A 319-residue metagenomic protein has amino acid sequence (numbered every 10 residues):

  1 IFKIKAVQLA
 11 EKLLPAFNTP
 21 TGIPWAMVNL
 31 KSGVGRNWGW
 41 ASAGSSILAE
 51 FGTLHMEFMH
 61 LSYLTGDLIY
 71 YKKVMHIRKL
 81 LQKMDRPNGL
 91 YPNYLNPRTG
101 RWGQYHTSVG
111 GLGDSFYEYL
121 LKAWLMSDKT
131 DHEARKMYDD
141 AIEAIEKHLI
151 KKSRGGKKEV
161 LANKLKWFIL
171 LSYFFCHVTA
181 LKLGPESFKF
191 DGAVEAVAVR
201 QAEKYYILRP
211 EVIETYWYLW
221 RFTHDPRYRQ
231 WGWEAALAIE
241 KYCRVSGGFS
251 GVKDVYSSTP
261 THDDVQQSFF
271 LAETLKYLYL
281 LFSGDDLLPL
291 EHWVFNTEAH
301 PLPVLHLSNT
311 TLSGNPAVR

Functional and structural regions predicted by a protein language model:
I1-R319: Glycan-recognition and catalytic cores of secretory/periplasmic carbohydrate-active enzymes
